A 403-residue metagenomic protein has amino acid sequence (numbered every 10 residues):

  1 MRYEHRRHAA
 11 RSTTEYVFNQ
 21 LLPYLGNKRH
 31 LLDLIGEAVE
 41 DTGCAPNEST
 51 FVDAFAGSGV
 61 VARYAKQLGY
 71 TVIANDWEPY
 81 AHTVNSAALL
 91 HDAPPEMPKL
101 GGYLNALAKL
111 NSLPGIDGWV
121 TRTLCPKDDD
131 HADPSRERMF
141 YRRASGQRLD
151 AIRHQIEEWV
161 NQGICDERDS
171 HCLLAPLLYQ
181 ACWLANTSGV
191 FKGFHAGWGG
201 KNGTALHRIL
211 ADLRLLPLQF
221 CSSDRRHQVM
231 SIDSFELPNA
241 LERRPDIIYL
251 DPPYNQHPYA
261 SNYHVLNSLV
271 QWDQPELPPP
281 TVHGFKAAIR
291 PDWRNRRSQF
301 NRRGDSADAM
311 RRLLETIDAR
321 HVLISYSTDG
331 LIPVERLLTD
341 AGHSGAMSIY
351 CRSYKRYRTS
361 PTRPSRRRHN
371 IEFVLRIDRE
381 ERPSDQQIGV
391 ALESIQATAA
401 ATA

Functional and structural regions predicted by a protein language model:
M1-F55, V60-L68, H82-V84, H91 (+1 more regions): S-adenosyl-L-methionine
S12, V17, E37, P126-K127 (+2 more regions): SAM-dependent nucleic-acid methyltransferase catalytic core
I35, F51-A65, A74-P79, L178 (+2 more regions): Conserved proline-anchored active-site loop of SAM-dependent methyltransferases that bridges a beta-strand
S49-D128, R136-R138, I152-V160, H171-L178 (+4 more regions): SAM cofactor-binding core of SAM-dependent methyltransferases, primarily the Rossmann-like beta-alpha-beta module
W293-S344, S348, S353: Conserved Class I SAM-dependent methyltransferase catalytic core
V334-A341, G345-V390: Class I S-adenosyl-L-methionine
V390-A403: Short, cationic low-complexity segments
